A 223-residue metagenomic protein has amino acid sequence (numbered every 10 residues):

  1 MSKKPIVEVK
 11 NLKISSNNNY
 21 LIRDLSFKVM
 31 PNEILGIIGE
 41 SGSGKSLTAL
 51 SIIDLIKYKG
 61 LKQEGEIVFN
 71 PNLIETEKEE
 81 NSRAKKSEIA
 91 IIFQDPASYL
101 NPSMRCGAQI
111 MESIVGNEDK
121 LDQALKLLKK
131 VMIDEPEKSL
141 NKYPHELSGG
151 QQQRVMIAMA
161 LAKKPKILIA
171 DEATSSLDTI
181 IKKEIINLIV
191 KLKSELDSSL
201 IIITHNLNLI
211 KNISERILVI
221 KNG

Functional and structural regions predicted by a protein language model:
E66-A84: ABC ATPase NBD Q-loop/coupling interface
L121-K138: Conserved ABC ATPase "signature" region
Y143-L147, Q151: Conserved ABC ATPase signature
I157, L168-I169, I185: Hydrophobic anchor residue at the start of the ABC signature
A162-K166: A short, proline-enriched helix->beta-strand linker immediately N-terminal to the Walker B motif in ABC-type P-loop
T204-H205: H-loop/switch region of ABC-family ATPase nucleotide-binding domains
I210-N212: A short, surface-exposed alpha-helical micro-motif characterized by mixed small hydrophobic and charged/polar residues
